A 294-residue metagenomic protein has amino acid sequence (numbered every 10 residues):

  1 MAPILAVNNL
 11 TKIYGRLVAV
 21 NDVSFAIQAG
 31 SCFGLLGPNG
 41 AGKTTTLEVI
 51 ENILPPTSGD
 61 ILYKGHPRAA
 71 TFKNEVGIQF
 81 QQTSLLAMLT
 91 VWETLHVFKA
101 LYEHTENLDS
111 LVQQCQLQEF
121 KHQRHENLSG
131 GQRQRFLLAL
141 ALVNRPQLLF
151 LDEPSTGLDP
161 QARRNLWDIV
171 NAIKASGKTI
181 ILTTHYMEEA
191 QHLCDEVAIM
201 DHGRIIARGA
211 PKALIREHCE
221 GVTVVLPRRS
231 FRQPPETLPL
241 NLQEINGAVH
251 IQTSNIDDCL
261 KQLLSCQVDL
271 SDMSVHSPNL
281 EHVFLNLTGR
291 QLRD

Functional and structural regions predicted by a protein language model:
M1-T11, R290-D294: ABC-family P-loop ATPase nucleotide-binding domain
L5, K12-L182, M187-E188, H192-D195 (+1 more regions): ABC transporter nucleotide-binding domains
P67, Q116, H185, G209 (+3 more regions): Short beta->alpha linker loops
K73, V91, R208-P211, C219-E220 (+1 more regions): ATP/adenylate-binding site constellation spanning eukaryotic-like Ser/Thr protein kinases, ABC-transporter
V91, L108, P211, S277-L280: Structural motif detector for alpha-helix initiation sites
D168-Q252: ABC transporter nucleotide-binding domain
E220-D294: Short, charged/small-residue-rich alpha-helical element at the C-terminal edge of ABC transporter nucleotide-binding
